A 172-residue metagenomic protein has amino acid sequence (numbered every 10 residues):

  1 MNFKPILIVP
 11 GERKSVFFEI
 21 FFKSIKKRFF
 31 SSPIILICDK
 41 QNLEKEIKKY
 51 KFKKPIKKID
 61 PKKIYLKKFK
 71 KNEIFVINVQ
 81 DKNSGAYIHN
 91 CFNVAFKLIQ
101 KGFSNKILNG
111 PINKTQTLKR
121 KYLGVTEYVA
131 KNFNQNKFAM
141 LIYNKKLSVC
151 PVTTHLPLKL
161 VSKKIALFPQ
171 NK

Functional and structural regions predicted by a protein language model:
M1-K172: Anion-binding alpha/beta catalytic cores of soluble intermediary-metabolism enzymes, centered on
